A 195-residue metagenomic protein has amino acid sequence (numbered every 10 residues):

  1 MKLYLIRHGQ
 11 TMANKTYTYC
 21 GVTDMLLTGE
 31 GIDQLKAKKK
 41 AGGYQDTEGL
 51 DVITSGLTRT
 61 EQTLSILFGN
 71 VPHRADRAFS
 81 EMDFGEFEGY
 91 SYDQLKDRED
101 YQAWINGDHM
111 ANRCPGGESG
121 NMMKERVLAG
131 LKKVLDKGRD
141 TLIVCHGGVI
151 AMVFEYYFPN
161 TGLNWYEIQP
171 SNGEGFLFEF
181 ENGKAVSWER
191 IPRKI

Functional and structural regions predicted by a protein language model:
L3-V71: Active-site-proximal alpha-helix that buttresses catalytic centers in soluble enzyme cores
L3-Y4, L50, R139-G148: Generic beta-sheet signal
Y44-E48, V134-D140: Glycine-rich phosphate-binding loop signature in dinucleotide/nucleotide-binding domains
D46-A78, Y101-A103, F158, E179-I195: Conserved histidine-centered catalytic loops in small-molecule metabolism enzymes
T54-S55, E125, V144-C145: Short beta-strand scaffold positions
L67-R126: Phosphate-handling substructures
G147-A151, E174: GST superfamily/GST-like fold recognition
N160-V186: Domain-level recognition of soluble alpha/beta enzyme cores, biased toward histidine phosphatases/phosphomutases
